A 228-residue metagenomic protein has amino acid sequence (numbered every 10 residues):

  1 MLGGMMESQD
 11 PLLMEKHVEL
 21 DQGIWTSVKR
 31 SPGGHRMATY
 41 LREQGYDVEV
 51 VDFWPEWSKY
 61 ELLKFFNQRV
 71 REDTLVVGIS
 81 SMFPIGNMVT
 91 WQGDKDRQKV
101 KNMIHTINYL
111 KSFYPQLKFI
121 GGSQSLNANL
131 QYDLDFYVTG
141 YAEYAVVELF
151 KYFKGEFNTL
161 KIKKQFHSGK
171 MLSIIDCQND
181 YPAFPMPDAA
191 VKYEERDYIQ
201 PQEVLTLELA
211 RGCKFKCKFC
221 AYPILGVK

Functional and structural regions predicted by a protein language model:
M1-K228: Acidic, low-complexity intrinsically disordered segments
